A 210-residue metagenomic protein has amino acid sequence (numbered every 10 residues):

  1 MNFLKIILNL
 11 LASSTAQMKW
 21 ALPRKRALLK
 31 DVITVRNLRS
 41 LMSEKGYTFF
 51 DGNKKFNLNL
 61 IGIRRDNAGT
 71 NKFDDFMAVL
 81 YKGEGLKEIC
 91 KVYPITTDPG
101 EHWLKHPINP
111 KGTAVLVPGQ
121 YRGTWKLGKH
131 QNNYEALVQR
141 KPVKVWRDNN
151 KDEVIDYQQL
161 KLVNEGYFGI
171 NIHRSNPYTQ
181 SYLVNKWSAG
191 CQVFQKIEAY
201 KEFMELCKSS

Functional and structural regions predicted by a protein language model:
M1-N2, A16: Universal eukaryotic N-terminal targeting presequences
N2-L8: Short, intrinsically disordered N-terminal pre-domain segments
L8-N185, A199-K208: Cell wall/extracellular polymer interaction/catalysis modules
S188: Residues immediately within or flanking Cys/His clusters that coordinate Zn2+ in small zinc-binding modules
